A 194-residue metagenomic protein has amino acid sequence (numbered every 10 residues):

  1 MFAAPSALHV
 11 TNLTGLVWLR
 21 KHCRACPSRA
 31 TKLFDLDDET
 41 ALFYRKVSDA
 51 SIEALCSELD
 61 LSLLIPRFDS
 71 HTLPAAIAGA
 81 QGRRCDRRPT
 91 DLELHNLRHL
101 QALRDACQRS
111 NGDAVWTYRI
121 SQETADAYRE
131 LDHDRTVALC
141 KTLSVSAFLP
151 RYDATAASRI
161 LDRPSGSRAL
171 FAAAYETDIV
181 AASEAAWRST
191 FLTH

Functional and structural regions predicted by a protein language model:
F2-E53, S57-R67, A169, Y175-H194: N-terminal domain-start signal
S6-V10, D91, I120: Structural motif
T11-L13, R24, H95-L97, Q108 (+1 more regions): A short, structure-level motif marking secondary-structure boundaries and short turns
L19-L55, A102-C140, S144: Amphipathic alpha-helical packing elements
S57-P89, T142-I179: Long, compositionally biased
G82-R109, D113-W116: Short, solvent-exposed interaction modules
